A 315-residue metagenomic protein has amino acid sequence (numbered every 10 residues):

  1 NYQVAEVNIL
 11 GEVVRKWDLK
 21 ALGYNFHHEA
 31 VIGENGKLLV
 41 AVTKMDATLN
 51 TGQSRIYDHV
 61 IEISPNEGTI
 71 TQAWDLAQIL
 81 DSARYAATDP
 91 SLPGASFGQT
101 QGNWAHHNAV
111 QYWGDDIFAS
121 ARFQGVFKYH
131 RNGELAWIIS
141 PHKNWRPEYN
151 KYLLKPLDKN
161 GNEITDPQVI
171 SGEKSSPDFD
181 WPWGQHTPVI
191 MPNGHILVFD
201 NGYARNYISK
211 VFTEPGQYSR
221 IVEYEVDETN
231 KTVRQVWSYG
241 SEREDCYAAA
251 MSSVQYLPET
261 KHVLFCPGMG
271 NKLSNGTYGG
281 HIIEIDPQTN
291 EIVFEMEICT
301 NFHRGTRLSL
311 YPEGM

Functional and structural regions predicted by a protein language model:
N1-M315: Histidine-/acidic-rich catalytic cores in large beta-rich domains
